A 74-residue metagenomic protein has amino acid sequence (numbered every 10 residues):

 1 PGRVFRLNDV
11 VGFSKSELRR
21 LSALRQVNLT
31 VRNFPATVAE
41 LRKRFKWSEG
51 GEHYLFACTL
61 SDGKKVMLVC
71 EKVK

Functional and structural regions predicted by a protein language model:
P1-K74: SAM-dependent transferase fold signal centered on methyltransferase-like domains, encompassing both Class I
